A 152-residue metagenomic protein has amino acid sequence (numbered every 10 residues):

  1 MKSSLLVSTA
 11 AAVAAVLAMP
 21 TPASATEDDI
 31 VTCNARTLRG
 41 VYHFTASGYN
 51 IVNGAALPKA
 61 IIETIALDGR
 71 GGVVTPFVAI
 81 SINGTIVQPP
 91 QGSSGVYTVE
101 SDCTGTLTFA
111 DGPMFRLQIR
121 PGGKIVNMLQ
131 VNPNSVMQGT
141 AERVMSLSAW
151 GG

Functional and structural regions predicted by a protein language model:
M1-A10: Bacterial N-terminal signal peptides that target proteins for export
S4-L5, V16, R116, S146: Acidic/proline-rich low-complexity IDRs
A10-A12, V31: Preference for short coil/turn "hinge" residues that link or interrupt alpha-helices
A15-A23: C-terminal segment of classical bacterial N-terminal signal peptides
A23-G152: Mature soluble binding/inhibitory domains
